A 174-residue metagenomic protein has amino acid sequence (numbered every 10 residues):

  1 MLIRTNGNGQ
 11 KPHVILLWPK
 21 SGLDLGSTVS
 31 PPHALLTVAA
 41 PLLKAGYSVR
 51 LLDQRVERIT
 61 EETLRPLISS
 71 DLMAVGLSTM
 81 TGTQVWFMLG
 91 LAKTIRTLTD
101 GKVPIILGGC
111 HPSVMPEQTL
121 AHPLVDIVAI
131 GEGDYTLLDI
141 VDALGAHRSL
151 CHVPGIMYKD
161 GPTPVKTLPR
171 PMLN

Functional and structural regions predicted by a protein language model:
M1-L16, T37, P41-V49: N-terminal subdomain of nucleotide-sugar transferases
L2-Q10, I15, S21-L23, V153 (+1 more regions): N-terminal [4Fe-4S]-dependent radical SAM core
Q10-P12, L17, G22-L25, V49 (+2 more regions): A short, structure-level motif marking secondary-structure boundaries and short turns
K11, V29-P32, L64, P104-I105: Glycine-rich, flexible loop segments associated with nucleotide phosphate handling
L23-L35: Glycine- and acidic-residue-enriched helix-capping/strand-helix junction motifs
P32, L36-A39, A92: Histidine-anchored nucleotide/phosphate-binding helix
P41-L173: Glycine-rich beta-alpha loop elements in corrinoid/cobalamin-binding modules across cobalamin-dependent enzymes
